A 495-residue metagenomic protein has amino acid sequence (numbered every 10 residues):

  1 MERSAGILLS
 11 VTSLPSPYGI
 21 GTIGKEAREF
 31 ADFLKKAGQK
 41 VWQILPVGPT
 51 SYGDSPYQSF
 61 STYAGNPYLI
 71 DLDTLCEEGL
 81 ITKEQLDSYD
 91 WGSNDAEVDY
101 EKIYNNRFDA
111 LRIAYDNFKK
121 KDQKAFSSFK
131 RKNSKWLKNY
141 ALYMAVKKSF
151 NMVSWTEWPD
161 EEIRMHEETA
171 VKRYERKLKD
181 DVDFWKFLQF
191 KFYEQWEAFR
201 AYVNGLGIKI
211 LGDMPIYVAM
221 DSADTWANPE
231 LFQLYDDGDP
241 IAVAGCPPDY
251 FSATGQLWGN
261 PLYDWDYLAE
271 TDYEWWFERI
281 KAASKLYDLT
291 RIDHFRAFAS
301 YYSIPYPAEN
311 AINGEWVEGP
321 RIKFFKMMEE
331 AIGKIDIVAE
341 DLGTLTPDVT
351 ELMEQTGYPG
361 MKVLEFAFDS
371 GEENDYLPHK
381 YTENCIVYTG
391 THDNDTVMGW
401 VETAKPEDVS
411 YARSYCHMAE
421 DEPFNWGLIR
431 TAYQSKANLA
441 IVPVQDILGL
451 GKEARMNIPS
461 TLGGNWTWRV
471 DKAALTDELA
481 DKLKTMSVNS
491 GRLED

Functional and structural regions predicted by a protein language model:
M1-T12, R28: N-terminal regions that are enriched for targeting/export leaders and immediately downstream pro/stem segments
S10, S16, D54-Y193, V218-I441 (+2 more regions): Alpha-amylase-like alpha-glycosidases and glucanotransferases acting on alpha-linked glucans and related
K25-D32, E194-Y202, F277-E278, F424-L428: Short alpha-helical segments and helix-capping/turn motifs at coil-helix boundaries
K25-T50, L286-Y287: Catalytic domains of carbohydrate-active enzymes, especially glycoside hydrolases
K35, W196-N204, E329, M353-E354: Surface-exposed amphipathic alpha-helices with a cationic face
W42-P46, V203, K209-P215, A283-A297: Short acidic catalytic loops
W185-K186, F190-V218: Conserved, well-ordered alpha-helix/loop/beta-strand core segments that scaffold catalytic motifs
